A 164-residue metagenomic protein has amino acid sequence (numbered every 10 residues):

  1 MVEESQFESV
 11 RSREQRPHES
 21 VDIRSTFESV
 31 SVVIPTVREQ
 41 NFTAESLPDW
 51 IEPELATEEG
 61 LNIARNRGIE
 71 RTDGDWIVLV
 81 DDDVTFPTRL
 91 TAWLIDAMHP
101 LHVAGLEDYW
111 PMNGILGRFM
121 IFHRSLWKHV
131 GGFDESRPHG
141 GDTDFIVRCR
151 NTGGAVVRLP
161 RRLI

Functional and structural regions predicted by a protein language model:
M1-W50: N-proximal low-complexity "stem/linker" segments adjacent to membrane-targeting elements
E58-T72: Glycine-rich, basic loop-to-helix element that forms the pyrophosphate-binding segment of sugar-nucleotide handling
D73-G74, L116-V130: Conserved nucleotide-sugar donor-binding and metal-coordinating catalytic region shared by glycosyltransferases
I77: Short aromatic/hydrophobic "clamp" motif used to bind/position activated sugar donors
T85, T91-N113: Conserved donor NDP-sugar-binding/catalytic core segment of glycosyltransferases
G105-F122, P138: A recurrent flexible, glycine/aromatic-enriched loop bordering the glycosyltransferase active site that acts as
H139-F145: Acidic donor-binding loop at a coil-to-helix junction in glycosyltransferase catalytic cores that engages
L159-I164: Active-site donor/metal-binding and catalytic loop motifs of nucleotide-sugar-dependent glycosylation enzymes
